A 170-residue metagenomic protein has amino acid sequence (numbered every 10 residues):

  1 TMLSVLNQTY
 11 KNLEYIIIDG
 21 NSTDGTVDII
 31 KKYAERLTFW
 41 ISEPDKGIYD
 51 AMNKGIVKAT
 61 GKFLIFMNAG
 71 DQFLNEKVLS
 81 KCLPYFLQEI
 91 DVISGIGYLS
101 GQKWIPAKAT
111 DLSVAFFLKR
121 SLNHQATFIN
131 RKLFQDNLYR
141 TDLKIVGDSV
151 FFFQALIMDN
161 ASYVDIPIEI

Functional and structural regions predicted by a protein language model:
T1, I29, S42-A59: Glycine-rich, basic loop-to-helix element that forms the pyrophosphate-binding segment of sugar-nucleotide handling
L3-N12: Short, acidic, metal-binding catalytic loop of nucleotide-sugar glycosyltransferases
K11, D19-D28, N68: A conserved acidic beta->alpha catalytic loop
G20, K46, G70-F73, G97: Acidic metal-phosphate-binding loop of nucleotide-sugar-dependent transferases
G25-T26, M52, N75-K81, S149 (+1 more regions): Acidic donor-diphosphate engagement hotspot in glycosyltransferases and nucleotidyltransferases that stabilizes
L64: Short aromatic/hydrophobic "clamp" motif used to bind/position activated sugar donors
Q72, E76-P106: Conserved donor NDP-sugar-binding/catalytic core segment of glycosyltransferases
W104-I170: Conserved nucleotide-sugar donor-binding catalytic segment
